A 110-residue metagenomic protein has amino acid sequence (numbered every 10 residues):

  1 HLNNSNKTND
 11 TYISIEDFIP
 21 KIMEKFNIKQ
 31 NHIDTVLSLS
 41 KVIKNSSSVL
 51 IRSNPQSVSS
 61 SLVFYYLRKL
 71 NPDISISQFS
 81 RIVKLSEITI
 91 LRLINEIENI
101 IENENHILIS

Functional and structural regions predicted by a protein language model:
H1-S57, F64-L67, N71-S110: A cyclin-like helical interaction fold
